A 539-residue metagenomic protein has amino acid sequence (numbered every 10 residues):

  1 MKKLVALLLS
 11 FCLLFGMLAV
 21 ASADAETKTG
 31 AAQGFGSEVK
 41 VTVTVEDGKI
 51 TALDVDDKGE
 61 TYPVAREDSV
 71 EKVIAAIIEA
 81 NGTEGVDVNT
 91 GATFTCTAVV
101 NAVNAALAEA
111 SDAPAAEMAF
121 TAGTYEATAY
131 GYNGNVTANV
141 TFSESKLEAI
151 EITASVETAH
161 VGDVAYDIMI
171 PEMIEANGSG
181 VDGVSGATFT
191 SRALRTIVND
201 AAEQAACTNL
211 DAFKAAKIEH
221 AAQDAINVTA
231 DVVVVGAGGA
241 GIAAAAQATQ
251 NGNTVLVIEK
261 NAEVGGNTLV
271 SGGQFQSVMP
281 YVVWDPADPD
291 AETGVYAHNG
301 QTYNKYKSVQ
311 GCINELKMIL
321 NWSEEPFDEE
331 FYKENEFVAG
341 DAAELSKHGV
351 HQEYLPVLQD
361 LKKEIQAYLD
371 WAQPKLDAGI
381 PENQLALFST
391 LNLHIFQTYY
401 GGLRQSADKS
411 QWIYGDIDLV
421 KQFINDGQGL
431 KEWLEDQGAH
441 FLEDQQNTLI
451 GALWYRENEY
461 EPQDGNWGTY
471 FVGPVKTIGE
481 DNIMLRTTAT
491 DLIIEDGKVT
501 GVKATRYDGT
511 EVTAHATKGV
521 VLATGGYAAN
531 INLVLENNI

Functional and structural regions predicted by a protein language model:
M1-L8: Positively charged n-region of N-terminal signal peptides that target proteins for export
L8-G16: Bacterial N-terminal signal peptides
F15-A25: Sec-dependent signal peptide cleavage junction
E26-A216: Active-site- and interface-proximal helix/loop "cap" or "latch" segments in soluble metabolic and energy-transducing
R66, A92-C96, G162, Y166 (+5 more regions): Generic structural signal for well-ordered, non-membrane alpha-helical segments in soluble metabolic enzymes
N81, L107-S111, N177, A202-A206 (+5 more regions): Structural signal for hydrophobic packing residues in well-ordered secondary-structure cores of soluble enzyme domains
N209-E336, G340, E459-I539: Residues forming the flavin
E329-T510, N530-N532: Conserved redox-cofactor binding core of oxidoreductases
